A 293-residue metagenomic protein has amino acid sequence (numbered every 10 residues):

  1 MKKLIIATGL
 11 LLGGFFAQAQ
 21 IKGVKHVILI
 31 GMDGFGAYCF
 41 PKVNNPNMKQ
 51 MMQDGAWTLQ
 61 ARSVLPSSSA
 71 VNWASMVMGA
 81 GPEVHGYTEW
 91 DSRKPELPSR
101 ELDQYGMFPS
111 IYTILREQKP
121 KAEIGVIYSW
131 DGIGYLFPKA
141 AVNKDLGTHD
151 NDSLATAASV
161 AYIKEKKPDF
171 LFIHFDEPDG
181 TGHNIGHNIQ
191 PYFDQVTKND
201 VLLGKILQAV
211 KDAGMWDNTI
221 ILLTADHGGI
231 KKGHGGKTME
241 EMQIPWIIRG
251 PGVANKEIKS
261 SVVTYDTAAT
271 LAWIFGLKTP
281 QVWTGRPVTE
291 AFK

Functional and structural regions predicted by a protein language model:
M1-K22: Bacterial Sec-dependent N-terminal signal peptides
I21-V24, G36-E117: Active-site nucleophile/metal-coordination loop of metallo-enzymes that catalyze phosphate/sulfate and related
G23-V27, D54-T58, Q118-G125, K166-L171 (+3 more regions): Loop/turn elements at helix/coil->beta-strand transitions in domains of secreted/extracellular proteins
L29, N47, K198-T238, L271: Metal-dependent active-site segment of extracytoplasmic phospho-/sulfohydrolases and closely related
G34-C39, R62-S63, P95-D103, T113 (+5 more regions): Second-shell loop/turn segments in exported
V77, K237-K278, T289: Substrate-binding rim/cap in mid-to-C-terminal beta-strand-loop elements of soluble/periplasmic
H85-E89, L97-D152: Catalytic-site neighborhoods of secreted/periplasmic enzymes that process anionic sulfate/phosphate groups
D131-L146, V160-V201, K205: Active-site His/acidic residue clusters
